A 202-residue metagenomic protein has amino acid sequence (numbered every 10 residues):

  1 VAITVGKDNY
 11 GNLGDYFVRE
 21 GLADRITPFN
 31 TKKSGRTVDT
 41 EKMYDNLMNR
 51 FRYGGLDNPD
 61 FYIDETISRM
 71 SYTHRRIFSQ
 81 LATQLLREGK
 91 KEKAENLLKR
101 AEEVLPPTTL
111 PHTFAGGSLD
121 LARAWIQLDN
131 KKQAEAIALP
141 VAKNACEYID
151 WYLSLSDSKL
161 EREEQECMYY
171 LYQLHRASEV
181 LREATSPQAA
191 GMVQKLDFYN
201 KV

Functional and structural regions predicted by a protein language model:
V1-V202: ER/secretory pathway lumenal C-terminal domains and tails of membrane proteins involved in glycoprotein biogenesis
